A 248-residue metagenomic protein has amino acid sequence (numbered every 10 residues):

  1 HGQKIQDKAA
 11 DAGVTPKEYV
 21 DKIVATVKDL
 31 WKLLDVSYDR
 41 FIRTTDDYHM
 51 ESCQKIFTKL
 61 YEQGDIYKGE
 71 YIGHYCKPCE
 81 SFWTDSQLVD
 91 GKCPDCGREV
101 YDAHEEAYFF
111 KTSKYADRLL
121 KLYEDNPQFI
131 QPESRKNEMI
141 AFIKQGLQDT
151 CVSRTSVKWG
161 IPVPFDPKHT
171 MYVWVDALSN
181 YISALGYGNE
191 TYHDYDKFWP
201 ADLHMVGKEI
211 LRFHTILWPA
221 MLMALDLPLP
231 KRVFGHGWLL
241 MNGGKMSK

Functional and structural regions predicted by a protein language model:
H1-F129: N-terminal, positively charged nucleic-acid-binding surface of large information/translation enzymes
R40-R43, Y48-S52, P78, C96 (+1 more regions): Structured secondary-structure scaffolds
